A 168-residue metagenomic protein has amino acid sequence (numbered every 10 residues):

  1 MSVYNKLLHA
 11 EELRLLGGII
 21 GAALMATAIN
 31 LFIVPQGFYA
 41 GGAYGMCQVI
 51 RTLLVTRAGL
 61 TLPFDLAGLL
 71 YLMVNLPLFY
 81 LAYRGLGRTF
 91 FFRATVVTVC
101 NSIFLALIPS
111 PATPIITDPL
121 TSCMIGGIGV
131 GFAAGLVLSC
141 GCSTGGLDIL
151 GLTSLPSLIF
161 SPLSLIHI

Functional and structural regions predicted by a protein language model:
M1-E11: Short, Lys/Arg-rich, polar N-terminal cytosolic tail immediately upstream of the first transmembrane signal-anchor
H9-V34: N-terminal signal-anchor transmembrane alpha helix
G21-I29, L76-T89, C140, L152-T153: C-terminal ends of transmembrane helices
N30-V49: Interfacial/capping segments of alpha-helical transmembrane domains
Q48-V55, D148-I159: Short amphipathic alpha-helical coupling elements at transmembrane boundaries
T61-Y71, P119-M124: Structural signature of hydrophobic alpha-helical transmembrane segments
V99-L107, P111, P119-C140, S161-P162: Mid-bilayer segments of alpha-helical transmembrane spans in multi-pass integral membrane proteins that mediate
I166-I168: Conserved small/polar residues in nucleotide/adenosyl-binding loops
